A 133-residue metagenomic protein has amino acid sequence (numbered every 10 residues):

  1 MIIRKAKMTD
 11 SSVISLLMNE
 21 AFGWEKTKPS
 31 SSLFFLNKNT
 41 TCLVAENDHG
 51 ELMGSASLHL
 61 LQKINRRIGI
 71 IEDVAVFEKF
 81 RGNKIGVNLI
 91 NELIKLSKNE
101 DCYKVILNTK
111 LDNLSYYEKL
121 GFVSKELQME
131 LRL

Functional and structural regions predicted by a protein language model:
M1-K28, H49: Short amphipathic alpha-helix that is part of the acyltransferase structural core
G23-L43, S57: Active-site rim helix/loop that mediates acceptor-substrate recognition in acyltransferases
V44, E51-L60, I70, A75: Conserved beta-strand in the GNAT
L61-I71, R81, K125: A conserved beta-turn-beta hairpin within the catalytic core of GNAT-like acetyltransferases that forms part
V76, G82-K95: Conserved acetyl-CoA-binding loop-helix of GNAT-fold acetyltransferases
V87, Y103, L111-L133: Conserved active-site alpha-helix within GNAT-family acetyltransferase domains
S97-T109: Conserved GNAT acetyl-CoA-binding A-motif
